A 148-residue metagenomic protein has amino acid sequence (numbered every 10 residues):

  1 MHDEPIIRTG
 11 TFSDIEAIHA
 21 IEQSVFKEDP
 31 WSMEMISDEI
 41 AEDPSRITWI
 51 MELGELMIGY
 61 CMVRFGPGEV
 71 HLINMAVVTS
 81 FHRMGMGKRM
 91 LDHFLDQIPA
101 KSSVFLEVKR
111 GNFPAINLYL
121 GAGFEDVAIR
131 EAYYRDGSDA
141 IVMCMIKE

Functional and structural regions predicted by a protein language model:
M1-S13, A128: Conserved N-terminal entry element of GNAT/NAT acetyltransferase domains
E4, S45, G66, H71 (+2 more regions): Exposed loop/turn and edge beta-strand positions of beta-sandwich/beta-sheet ligand-binding modules
T9-M84, L91-Q97, I146-E148: Acetyl-CoA-dependent GNAT
A17, N117-L118: Well-formed, non-transmembrane alpha-helical positions, independent of function
F26, Y60, F81, L118 (+2 more regions): Conserved hydrophobic/aromatic "anchor" residues that stabilize well-ordered secondary structure elements
G87, L91, N112-A115, A132-G137: Short glycine/proline-centered loop/turn elements that form peptide/ligand docking sites
Q97-K109: Conserved GNAT acetyl-CoA-binding A-motif
F105-E107, L120, E125-I141: Conserved catalytic-core motifs of GNAT/GCN5-like acyltransferases
